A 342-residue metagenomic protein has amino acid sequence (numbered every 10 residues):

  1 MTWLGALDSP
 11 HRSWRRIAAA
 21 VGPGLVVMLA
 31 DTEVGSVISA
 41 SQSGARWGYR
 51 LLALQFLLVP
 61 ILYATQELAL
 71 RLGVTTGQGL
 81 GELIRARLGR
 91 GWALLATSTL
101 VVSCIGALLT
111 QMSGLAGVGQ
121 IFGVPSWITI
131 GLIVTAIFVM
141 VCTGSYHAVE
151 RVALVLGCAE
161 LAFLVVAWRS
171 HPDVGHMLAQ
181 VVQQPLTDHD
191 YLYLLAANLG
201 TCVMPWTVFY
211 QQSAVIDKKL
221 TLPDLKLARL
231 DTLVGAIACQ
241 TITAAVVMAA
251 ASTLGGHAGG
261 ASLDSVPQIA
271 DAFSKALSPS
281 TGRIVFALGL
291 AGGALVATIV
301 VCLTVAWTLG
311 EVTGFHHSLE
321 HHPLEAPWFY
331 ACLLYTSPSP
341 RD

Functional and structural regions predicted by a protein language model:
M1-G35, G91, L194, L220-K226 (+1 more regions): Membrane-interface "cap" regions at the ends of multi-pass membrane proteins
P10-W14, G48, T75-V102, I121-S126 (+2 more regions): Transmembrane-helix boundary/entry motifs in multi-pass membrane transporters
V27, L54-R87, L95-G106: Juxtamembrane transmembrane-helix boundary signature
V34, I38-A40, F209-A238, H257-Q268: Hydrophobic, small-residue-rich membrane helices and short re-entrant helix-turn-helix hairpins that build
Y63-T75, I237-Q268: Extracellular/periplasmic helix-exit of transmembrane alpha-helices
R71, T75, A93-V124, I130-V134 (+2 more regions): Hydrophobic transmembrane alpha-helices that form the core helical bundles of multi-pass secondary transporters
G157-Q183, L192-Q212: Hydrophobic alpha-helical segments and their helix-loop junctions in multi-pass secondary transporters
Y335-D342: Conserved small/polar residues in nucleotide/adenosyl-binding loops
